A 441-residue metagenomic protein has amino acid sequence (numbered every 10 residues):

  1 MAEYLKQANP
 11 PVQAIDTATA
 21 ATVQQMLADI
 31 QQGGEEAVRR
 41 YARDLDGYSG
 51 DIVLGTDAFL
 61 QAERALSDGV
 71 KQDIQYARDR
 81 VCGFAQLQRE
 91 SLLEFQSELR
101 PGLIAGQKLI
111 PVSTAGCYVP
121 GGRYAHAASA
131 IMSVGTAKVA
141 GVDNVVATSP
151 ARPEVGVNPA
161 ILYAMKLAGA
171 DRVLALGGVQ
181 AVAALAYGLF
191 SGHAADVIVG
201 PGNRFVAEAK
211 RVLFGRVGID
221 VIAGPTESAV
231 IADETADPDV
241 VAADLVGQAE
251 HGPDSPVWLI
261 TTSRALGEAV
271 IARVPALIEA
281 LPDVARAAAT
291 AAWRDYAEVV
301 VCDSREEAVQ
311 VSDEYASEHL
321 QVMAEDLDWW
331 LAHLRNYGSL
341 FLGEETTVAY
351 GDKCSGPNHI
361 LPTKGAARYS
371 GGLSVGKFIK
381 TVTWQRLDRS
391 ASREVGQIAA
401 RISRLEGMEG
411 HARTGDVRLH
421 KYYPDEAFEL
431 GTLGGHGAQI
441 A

Functional and structural regions predicted by a protein language model:
M1-S113: N-terminal Rossmann-like NAD(P)+-binding subdomain of aldehyde/semialdehyde dehydrogenases
M1-Y4, R172-G177, V299-S304: Short acidic-hydrophobic, aromatic-tinged amphipathic segments that line or gate anion-handling sites
F95-Y163: Conserved small-residue-rich beta-alpha loop and adjacent elements that most often cradle the phosphate/pyrophosphate
D143-P153, V257-R264, V270: Short internal beta-strands
G169-P256: Conserved NAD(P)+-binding/catalytic subdomain of aldehyde/semialdehyde dehydrogenases
H251, L259-Y337: A glycine- and small/hydrophobic-rich beta-loop-beta segment that serves as a flexible "lid/hinge" or phosphate-binding
R305, D313-I440: C-terminal core of ALDH-fold dehydrogenases
